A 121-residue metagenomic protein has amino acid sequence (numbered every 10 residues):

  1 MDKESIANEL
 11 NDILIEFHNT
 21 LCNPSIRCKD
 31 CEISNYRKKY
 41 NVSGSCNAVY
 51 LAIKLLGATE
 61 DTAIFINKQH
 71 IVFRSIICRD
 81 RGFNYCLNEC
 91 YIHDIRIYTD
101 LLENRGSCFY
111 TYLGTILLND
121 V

Functional and structural regions predicted by a protein language model:
M1-E9, N41-N67, D94-V121: Flexible loop/turn and low-complexity linker elements, especially glycine-anchored beta turns and charged/proline-rich
K3-C22: Short terminal alpha-helical segments
I13, S34, Q69: Short acidic/histidine-centered micro-motifs embedded in hydrophobic/aromatic stretches that mark compact functional
H18-C46, C78-R96, C108: Cysteine-cluster motifs in flexible loop/terminal segments that predominantly coordinate metals
D61-S75, R79-D80: Short, solvent-exposed interaction modules
